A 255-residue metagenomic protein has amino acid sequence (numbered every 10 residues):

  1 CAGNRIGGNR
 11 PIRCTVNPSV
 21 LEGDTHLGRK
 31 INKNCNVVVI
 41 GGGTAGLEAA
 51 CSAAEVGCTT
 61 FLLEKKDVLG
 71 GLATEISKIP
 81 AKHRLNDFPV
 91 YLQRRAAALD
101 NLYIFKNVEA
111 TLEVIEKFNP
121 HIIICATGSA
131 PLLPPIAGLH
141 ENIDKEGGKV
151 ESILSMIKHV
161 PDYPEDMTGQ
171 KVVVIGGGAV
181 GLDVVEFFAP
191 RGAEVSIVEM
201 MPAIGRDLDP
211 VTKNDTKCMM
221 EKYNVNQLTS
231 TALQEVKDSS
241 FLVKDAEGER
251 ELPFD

Functional and structural regions predicted by a protein language model:
C1-N34: Cysteine-cluster motifs in flexible loop/terminal segments that predominantly coordinate metals
A2, S19-G23, A130-P131, M156 (+1 more regions): Active-site/binding-pocket entry motifs
G3-I6, S19, A97-N101, V225-N226: Generic secondary-structure signature for well-ordered alpha-helical cores
N17, F105-E109, I153, S230 (+1 more regions): Conserved beta-strand termini and adjacent loop/short-helix elements that scaffold enzyme active sites in alpha/beta
E22-D24, L69-A73, L133-P134: Short acidic/His/Gly/Ser-rich catalytic and metal-binding motifs that mark active-site loops of diverse hydrolases
I31-K65, I104-N119, T127-I136, E141 (+2 more regions): Rossmann-like dinucleotide/flavin-binding elements
L62-A98, V185-T231: Rossmann-like dinucleotide-binding cores of NAD(P)H-dependent redox enzymes
I124: N-terminal Rossmann-like NAD(P) cofactor-binding module of classical short-chain dehydrogenase/reductase
